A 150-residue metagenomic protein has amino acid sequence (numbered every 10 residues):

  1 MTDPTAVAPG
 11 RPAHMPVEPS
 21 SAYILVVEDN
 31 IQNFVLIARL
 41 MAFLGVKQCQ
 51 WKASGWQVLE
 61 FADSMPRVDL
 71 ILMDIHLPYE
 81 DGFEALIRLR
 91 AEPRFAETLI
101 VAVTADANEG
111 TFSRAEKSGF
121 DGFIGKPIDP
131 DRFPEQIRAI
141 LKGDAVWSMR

Functional and structural regions predicted by a protein language model:
M1-L25, D29, A38, D131-R150: Non-catalytic signal-transmission and effector/linker regions of two-component phosphorelay proteins
I31-Q50: Two-component/phosphorelay signaling modules centered on CheY-like receiver
W51-L70: Acidic, metal-coordinating helix/loop segments flanking the phosphotransfer/catalytic sites of two-component signaling
D74, T104: Active-site residues of response regulator receiver
P78, N108: The feature encodes the CheY-like receiver
K126: A Lys-centered signature of the CheY-like receiver
